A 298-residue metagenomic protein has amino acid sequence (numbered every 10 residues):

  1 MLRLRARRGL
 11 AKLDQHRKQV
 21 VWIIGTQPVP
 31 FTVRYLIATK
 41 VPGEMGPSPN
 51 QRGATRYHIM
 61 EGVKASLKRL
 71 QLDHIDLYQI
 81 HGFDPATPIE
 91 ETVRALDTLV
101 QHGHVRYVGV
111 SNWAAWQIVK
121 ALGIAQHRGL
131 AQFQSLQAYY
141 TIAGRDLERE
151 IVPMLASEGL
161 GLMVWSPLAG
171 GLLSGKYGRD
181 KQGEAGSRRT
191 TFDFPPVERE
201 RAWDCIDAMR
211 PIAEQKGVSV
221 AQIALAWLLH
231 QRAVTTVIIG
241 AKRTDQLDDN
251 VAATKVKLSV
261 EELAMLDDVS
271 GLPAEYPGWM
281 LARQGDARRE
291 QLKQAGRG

Functional and structural regions predicted by a protein language model:
M1-P30: N-terminal low-complexity segments that are often proline-rich with Ser/Thr-Pro
A11, K181-Q215, H230-V234, T244 (+1 more regions): Terminal-tail/helix-coil boundary detector
I24, I37, S66, I75 (+9 more regions): Conserved, mostly hydrophobic/aromatic
F31-Y35, L72-D76, H102-R106, L130-Q134 (+3 more regions): Short, well-ordered coil/turn segments that N-cap beta-strands
V41-G43, A114, Y140-G144, S166-L173 (+2 more regions): Glycine-rich beta-alpha junction loops
G43-D146, E150: Glycine/proline-rich, positively charged, aromatic-decorated active-site loop/lid region on the catalytic face
A54-R56, A125-G129, V152-M154, R179-G183 (+1 more regions): Short, hinge-like loop/turn segments at secondary-structure boundaries
L147-A185, S219: Aromatic-lined glycan-binding groove of carbohydrate-active enzymes
